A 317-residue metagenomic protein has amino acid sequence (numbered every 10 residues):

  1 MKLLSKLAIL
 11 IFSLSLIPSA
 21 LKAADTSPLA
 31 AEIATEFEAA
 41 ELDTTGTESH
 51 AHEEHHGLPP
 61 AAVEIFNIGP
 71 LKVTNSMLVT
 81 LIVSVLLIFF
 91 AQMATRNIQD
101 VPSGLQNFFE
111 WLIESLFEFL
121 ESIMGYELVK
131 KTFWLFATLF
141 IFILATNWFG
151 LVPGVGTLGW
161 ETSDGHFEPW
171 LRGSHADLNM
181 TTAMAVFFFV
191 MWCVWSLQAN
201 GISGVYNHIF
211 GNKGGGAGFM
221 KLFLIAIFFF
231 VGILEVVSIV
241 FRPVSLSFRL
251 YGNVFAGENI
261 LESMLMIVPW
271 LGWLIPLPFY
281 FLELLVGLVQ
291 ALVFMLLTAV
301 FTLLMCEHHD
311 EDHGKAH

Functional and structural regions predicted by a protein language model:
K2-K6, L21-H317: Selective transmembrane helix interface/packing segments
A8-L16: Bacterial N-terminal signal peptides
